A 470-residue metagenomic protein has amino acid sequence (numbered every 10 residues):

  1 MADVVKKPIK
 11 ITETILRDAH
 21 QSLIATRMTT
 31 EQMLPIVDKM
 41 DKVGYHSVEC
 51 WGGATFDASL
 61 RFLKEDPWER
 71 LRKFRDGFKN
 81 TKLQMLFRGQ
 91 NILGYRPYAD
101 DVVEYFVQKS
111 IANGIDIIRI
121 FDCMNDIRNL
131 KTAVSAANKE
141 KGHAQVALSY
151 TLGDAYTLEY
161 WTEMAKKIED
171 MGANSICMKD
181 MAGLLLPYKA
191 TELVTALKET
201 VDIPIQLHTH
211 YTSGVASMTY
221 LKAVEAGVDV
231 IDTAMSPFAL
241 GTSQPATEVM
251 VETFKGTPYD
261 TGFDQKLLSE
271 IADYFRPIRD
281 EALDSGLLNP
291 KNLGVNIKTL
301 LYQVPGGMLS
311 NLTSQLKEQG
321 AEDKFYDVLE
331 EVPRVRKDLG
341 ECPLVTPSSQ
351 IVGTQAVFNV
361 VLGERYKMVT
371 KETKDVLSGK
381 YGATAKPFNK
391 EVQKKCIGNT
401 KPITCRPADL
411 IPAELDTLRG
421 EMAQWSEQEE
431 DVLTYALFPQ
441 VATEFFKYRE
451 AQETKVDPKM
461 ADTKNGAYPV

Functional and structural regions predicted by a protein language model:
M1-I24, L71-D76: N-terminal amphipathic alpha-helix/helix-capping segment at the start of soluble metabolic enzymes
K6-I9, G44-H46, K79-L83, G114-I117 (+4 more regions): Short, well-ordered coil/turn segments that N-cap beta-strands
I11, A19, M40, I120 (+4 more regions): Conserved, mostly hydrophobic/aromatic
K39-S59, N289-T299, Q303-V470: Terminal or standalone catalytic/regulatory effector modules within metabolic enzymes and repeat proteins
G52-E169, I176, G183-P187: Active-site beta->alpha loop and helix N-cap motifs at the rims of alpha/beta catalytic domains
I120, D180, A226-S243: Glycine-rich phosphate-binding active-site loops on the catalytic face of alpha/beta enzymes
Y156-I168, S213-D229: Catalytic cores of alpha/beta
A239-T261: C-terminal helical cap(s) of enzyme catalytic domains, especially alpha/beta-barrels
